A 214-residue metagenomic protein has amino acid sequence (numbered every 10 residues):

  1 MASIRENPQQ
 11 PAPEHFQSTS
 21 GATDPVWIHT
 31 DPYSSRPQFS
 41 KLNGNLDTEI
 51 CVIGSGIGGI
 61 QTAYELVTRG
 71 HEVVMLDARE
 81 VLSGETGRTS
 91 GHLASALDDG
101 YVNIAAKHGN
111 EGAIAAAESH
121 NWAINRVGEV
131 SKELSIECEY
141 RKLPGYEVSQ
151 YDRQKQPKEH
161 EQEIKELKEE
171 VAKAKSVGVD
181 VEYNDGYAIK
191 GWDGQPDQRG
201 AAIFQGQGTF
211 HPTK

Functional and structural regions predicted by a protein language model:
M1-I50, T68: Extreme N-terminal leader/targeting segments of oxidoreductases
Q38-N43, S83, I136, G191-W192: Short, flexible, glycine/charge-rich loop motifs used to bind or transfer phosphoryl groups or to couple energy/partner
N45-M75: N-terminal Rossmann-like FAD-binding beta1-loop-alpha1 element of flavoenzymes
E65, E85, K173: Hydrophobic/aromatic ligand-binding patch that stacks against planar heteroaromatic rings of cofactors or nucleotides
H71, A78-V81, Y151, G186: An acidic- and aromatic-residue-enriched active-site/binding cleft used to recognize and process polar
R79-A116, E139: Conserved N-terminal glycine-rich FAD pyrophosphate-binding loop of Rossmann-like flavoproteins
I104-K214: Rossmann-like flavin
